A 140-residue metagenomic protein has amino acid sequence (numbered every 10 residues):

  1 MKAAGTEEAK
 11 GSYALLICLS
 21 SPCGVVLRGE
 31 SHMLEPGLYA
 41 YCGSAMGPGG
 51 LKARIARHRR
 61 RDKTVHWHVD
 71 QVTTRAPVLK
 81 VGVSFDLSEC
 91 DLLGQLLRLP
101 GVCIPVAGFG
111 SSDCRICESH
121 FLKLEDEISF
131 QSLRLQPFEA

Functional and structural regions predicted by a protein language model:
M1-A56, R60, K80-L87, L97 (+1 more regions): GIY-YIG nuclease catalytic motif and its immediate N-terminal context
S20-E30, V65-H66, V102-F109: Short acidic (Asp/Glu) patches
R54-T74: Glycine-rich, pocket-lining loop/helix-strand segments that form or immediately flank
W67-I116: Mid-chain, well-packed structural core segment of small domains
S112-R115, H120, Q136-A140: Non-catalytic interaction/assembly regions
